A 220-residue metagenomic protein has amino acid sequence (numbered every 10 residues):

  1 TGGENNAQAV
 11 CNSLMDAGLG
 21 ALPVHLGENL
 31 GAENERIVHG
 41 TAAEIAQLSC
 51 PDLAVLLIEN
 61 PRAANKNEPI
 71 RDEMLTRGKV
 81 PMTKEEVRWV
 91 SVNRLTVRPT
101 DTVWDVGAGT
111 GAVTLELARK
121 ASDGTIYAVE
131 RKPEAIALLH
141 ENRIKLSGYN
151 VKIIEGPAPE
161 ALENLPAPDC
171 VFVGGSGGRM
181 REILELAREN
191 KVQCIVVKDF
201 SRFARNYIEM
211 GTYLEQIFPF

Functional and structural regions predicted by a protein language model:
G3-K79: A contiguous loop/helix-start segment that scaffolds small-molecule binding in enzyme catalytic cores
M82-P99: Conserved alpha-helix/loop element of class I SAM-dependent methyltransferases that forms part of the SAM/SAH-binding
T100-G109: Conserved class I S-adenosyl-L-methionine
T110-S122: Conserved SAM-binding loop of SAM-dependent methyltransferases across substrates and taxa, primarily the Class I
D123-Y127: Short beta-strand element of Class I
V129-C170: S-adenosyl-L-methionine
A167-G174, Q193-C194: Short SAM/SAH-binding signature in class I
R181-F220: TOPRIM-like Mg2+-dependent DNA-processing core and adjacent phosphate-binding/basic surface
